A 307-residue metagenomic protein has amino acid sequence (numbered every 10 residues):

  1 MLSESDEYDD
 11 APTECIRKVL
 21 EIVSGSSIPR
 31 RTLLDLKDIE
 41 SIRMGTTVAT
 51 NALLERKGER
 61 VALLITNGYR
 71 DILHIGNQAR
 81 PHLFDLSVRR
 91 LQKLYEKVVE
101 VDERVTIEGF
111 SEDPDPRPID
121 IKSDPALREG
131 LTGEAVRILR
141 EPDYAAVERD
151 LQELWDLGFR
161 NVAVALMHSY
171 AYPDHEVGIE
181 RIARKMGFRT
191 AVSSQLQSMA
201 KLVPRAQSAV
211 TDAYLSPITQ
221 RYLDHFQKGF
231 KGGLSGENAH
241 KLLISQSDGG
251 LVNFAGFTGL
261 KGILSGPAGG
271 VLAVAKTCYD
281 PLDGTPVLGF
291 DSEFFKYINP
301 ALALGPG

Functional and structural regions predicted by a protein language model:
M1-G307: N-terminally biased helix-coil "hinge/interface" segments that flank
